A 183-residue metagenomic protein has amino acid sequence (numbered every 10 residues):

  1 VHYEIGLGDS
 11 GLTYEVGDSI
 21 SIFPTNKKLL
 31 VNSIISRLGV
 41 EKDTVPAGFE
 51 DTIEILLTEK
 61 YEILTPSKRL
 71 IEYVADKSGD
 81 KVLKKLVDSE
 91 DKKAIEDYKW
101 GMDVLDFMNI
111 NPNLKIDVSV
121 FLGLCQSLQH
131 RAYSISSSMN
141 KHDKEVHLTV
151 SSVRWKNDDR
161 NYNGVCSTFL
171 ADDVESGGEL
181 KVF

Functional and structural regions predicted by a protein language model:
V1-F183: FNR-like FAD-binding dehydrogenase module
